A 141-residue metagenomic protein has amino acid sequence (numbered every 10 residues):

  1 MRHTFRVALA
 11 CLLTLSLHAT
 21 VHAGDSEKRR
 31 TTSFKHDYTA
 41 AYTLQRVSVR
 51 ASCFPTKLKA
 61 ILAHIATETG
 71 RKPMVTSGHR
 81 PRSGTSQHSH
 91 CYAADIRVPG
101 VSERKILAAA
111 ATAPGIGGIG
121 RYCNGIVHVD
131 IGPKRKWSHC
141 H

Functional and structural regions predicted by a protein language model:
M1-A8: Bacterial N-terminal signal peptides that target proteins for export
A8-S16: Bacterial N-terminal signal peptides
H18-A23: Sec/Tat signal peptide C-region and signal peptidase I cleavage site
G24, Q87-Y92, R97-H141: Catalytic cores and adjacent binding grooves of peptidoglycan-active enzymes
D25-C91: Secreted/periplasmic proteins that engage bacterial cell-wall peptidoglycan
